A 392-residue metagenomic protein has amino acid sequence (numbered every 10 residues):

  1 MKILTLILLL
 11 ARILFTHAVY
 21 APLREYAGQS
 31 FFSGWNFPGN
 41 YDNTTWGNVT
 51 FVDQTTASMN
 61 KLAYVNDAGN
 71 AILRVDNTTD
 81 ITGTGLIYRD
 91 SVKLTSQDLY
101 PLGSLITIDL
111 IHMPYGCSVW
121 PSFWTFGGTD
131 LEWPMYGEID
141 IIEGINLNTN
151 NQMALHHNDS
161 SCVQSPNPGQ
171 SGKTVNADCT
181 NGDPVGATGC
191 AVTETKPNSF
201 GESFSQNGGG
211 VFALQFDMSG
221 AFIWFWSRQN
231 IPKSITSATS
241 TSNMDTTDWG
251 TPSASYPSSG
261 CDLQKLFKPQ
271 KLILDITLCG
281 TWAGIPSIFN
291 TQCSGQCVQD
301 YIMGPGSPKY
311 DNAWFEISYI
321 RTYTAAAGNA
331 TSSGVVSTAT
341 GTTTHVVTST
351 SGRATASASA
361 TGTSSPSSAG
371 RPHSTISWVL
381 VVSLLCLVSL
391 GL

Functional and structural regions predicted by a protein language model:
M1-I3, G391-L392: Positively charged n-region of N-terminal signal peptides that target proteins for export
K2-L8, S377-V381: Sec-dependent signal peptide recognition, specifically the positively charged N-region followed immediately by
A11-I13: N-terminal signal peptide c-region/cleavage motif recognized by signal peptidases
H17-T342, T348, L384-L392: GH16 jelly-roll
H345-T348, A356-A358: Secretory targeting signals
T355-S368: Juxtamembrane low-complexity tails/linkers enriched in Ser/Thr-Pro and polybasic
S367-L392: Cleavable C-terminal sorting propeptides in eukaryotic secreted/cell-surface proteins
